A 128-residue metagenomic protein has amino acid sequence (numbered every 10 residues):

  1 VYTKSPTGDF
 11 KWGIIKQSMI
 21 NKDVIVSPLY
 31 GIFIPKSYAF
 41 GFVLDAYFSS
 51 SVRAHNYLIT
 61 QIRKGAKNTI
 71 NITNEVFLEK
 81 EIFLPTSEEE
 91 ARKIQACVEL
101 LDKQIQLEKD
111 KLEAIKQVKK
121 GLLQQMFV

Functional and structural regions predicted by a protein language model:
V1-Y2, E81: Structured core elements
Y2-V52, T73: A short beta-sheet element
D23-L29, R63-E89: A short glycine-rich beta-alpha junction/loop motif
P28-G31, F42, L78-E79, A96 (+1 more regions): Positions in alpha-helical segments
V43-A46, E79, K93, A114: Short, solvent-exposed alpha-helical surface patches in well-structured domains
S51, L58, F83: Glycine-rich, aromatic-flanked loop segments that form ligand/cofactor-binding clefts across common enzyme folds
V52-R53, K120: Generic structural signal for secondary-structure transition and capping sites
F83-V128: Amphipathic alpha-helical coiled-coil/heptad-repeat segments
